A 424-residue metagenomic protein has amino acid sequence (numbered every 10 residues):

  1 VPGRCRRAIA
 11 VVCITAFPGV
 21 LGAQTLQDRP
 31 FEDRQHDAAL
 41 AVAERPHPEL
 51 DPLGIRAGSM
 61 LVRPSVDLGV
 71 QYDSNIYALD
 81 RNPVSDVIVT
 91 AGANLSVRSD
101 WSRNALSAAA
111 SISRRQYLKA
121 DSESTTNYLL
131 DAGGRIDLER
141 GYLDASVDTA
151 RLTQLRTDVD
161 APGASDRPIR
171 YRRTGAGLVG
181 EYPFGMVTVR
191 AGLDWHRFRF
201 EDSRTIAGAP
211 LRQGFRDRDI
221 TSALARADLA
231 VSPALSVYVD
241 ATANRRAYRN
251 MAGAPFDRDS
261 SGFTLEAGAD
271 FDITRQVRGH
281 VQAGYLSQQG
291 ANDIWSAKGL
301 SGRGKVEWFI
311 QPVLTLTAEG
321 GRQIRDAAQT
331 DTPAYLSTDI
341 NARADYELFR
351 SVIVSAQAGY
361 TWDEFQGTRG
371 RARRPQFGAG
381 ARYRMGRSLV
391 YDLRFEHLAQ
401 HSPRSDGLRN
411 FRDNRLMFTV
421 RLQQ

Functional and structural regions predicted by a protein language model:
V1-H36: Cleavable N-terminal export/targeting peptides
Q24-Q424: Gram-negative and organellar
